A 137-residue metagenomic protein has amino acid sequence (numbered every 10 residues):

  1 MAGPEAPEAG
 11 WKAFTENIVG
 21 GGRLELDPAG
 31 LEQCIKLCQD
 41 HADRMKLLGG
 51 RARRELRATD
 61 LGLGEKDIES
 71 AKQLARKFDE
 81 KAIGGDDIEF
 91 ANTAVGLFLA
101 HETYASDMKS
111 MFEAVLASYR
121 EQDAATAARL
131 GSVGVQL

Functional and structural regions predicted by a protein language model:
M1-L137: N-terminal secretion-targeting helices of virulence/extracellular proteins, encompassing both classical Sec signal
